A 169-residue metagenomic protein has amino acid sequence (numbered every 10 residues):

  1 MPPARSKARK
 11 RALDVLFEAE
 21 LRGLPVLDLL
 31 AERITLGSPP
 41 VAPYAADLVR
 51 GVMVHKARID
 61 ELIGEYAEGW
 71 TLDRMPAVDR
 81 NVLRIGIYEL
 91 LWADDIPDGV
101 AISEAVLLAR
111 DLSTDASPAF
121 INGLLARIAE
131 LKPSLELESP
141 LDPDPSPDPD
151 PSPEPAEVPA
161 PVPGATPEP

Functional and structural regions predicted by a protein language model:
M1-P169: N-terminal interaction/assembly modules
